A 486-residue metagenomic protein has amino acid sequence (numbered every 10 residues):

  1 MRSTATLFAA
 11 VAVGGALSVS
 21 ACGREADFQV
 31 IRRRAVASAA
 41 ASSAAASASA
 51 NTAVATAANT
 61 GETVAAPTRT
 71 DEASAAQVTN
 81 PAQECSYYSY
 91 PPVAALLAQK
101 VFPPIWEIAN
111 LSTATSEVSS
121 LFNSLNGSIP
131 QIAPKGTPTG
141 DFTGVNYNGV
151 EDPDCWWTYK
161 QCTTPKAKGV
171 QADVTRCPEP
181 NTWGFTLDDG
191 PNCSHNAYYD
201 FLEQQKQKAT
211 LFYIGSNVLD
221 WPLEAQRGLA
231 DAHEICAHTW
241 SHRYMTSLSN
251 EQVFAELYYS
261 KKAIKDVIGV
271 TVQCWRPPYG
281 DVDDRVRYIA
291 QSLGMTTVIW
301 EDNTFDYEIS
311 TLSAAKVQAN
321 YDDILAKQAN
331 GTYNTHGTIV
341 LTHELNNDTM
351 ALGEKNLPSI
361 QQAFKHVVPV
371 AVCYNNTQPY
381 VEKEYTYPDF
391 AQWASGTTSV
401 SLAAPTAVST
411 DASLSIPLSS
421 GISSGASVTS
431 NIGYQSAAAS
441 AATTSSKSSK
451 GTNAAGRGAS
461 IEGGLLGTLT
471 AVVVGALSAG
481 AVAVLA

Functional and structural regions predicted by a protein language model:
R2-T4, V11-S38, S43, G451-T452 (+1 more regions): N-terminal signal peptide
V19-F185, K316, K365-V408, L418 (+1 more regions): N-terminal pre-catalytic segment of deacetylase/amide-hydrolase enzymes
K100-P104, S112-T113, E117-S247, Q252 (+2 more regions): Active-site beta->alpha N-cap acidic-glycine motif
D189-C193, S216-L219, I235, T239-M245 (+6 more regions): Solvent-exposed loop/turn segments at secondary-structure junctions within structured extracellular/periplasmic domains
A230, R243-I268, D281-T335: Alpha-helical scaffold elements lining the catalytic groove of polysaccharide deacetylases
N320-A371: Catalytic grooves of carbohydrate-active enzymes
E384-G458: C-terminal low-complexity, Ser/Thr- and acidic/Pro-rich disordered "stalk" regions positioned immediately N-terminal
T452-A486: Cleavable C-terminal sorting propeptides in eukaryotic secreted/cell-surface proteins
